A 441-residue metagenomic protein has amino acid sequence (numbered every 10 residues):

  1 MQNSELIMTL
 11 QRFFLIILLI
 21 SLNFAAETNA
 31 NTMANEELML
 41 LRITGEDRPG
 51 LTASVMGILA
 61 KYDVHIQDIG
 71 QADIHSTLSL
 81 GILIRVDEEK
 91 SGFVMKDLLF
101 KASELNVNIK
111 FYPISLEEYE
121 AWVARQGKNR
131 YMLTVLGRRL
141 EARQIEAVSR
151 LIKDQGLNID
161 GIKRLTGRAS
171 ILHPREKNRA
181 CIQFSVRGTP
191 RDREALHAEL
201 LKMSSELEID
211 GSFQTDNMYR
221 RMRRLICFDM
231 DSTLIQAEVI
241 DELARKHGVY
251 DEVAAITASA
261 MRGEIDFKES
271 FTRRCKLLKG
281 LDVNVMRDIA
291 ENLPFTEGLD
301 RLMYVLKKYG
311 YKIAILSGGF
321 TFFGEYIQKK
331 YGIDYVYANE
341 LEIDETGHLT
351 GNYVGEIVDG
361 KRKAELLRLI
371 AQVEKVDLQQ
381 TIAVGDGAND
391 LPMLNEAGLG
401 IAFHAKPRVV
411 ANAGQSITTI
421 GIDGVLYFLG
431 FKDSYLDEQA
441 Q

Functional and structural regions predicted by a protein language model:
M1-M8: Short, basic, low-complexity termini and linkers enriched in Ser/Thr/Gly/Pro that act as targeting/leader peptides
I16-N23, A30: Short, positively charged and aromatic/hydrophobic N-terminal segments
A30-R223: A conserved regulatory-domain signal marking ACT and ACT-like small-molecule sensing domains and adjacent regulatory
L51-T52, Q144, L234-A237, T321 (+1 more regions): Short glycine/serine/threonine-rich phosphate/pyrophosphate-binding segments that cradle anionic phosphate groups
L59, M218-K268: Active-site neighborhood of HAD-like aspartate-dependent phosphohydrolases
L116-G127, F213-R224, A258-L281, G347 (+1 more regions): Long, charged amphipathic helices and adjacent flexible linkers at domain junctions
G280-Q441: C-terminal cap/substrate-recognition subdomain and adjoining C-terminal extension of metal-dependent phosphatase-like
